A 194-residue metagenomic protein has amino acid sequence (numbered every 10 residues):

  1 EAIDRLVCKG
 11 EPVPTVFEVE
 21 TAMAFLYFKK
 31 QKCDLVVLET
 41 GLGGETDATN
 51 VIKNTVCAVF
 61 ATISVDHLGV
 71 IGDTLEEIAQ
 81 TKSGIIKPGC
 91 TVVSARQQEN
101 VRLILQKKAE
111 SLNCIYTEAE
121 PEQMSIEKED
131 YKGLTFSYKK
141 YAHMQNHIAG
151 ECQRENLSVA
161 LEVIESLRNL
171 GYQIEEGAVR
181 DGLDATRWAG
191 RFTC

Functional and structural regions predicted by a protein language model:
E1-K53, G69-I71: ATP-dependent carboxylate-amine ligase catalytic core
A2, L6-K9, Q31, T81 (+5 more regions): Change "in soluble alpha/beta enzymes" to "in soluble alpha/beta proteins
F17-E20, T81, E155, V159: A generic structural signal for residues located within well-ordered alpha-helices of large catalytic or ligand-binding
E18, E39, S94-A95, Q153: Active-site-adjacent beta-strand anchor residues
L35-L38, T46-V59, I63-L68, E77 (+1 more regions): Nucleotide phosphate-binding/pyrophosphate-handling subdomain across enzymes that bind or process nucleotide phosphates
L42-D47, V51-N113: Conserved catalytic-core segment of NTP-binding enzymes
A95-R96, K108-D130, H147-E151, A178-T186 (+1 more regions): Beta-strand->loop->alpha-helix junctions that form or flank phosphate-binding loops in nucleotide-handling enzymes
K128-A142: Acidic-glycine-rich active-site phosphate/pyrophosphate-binding loop
